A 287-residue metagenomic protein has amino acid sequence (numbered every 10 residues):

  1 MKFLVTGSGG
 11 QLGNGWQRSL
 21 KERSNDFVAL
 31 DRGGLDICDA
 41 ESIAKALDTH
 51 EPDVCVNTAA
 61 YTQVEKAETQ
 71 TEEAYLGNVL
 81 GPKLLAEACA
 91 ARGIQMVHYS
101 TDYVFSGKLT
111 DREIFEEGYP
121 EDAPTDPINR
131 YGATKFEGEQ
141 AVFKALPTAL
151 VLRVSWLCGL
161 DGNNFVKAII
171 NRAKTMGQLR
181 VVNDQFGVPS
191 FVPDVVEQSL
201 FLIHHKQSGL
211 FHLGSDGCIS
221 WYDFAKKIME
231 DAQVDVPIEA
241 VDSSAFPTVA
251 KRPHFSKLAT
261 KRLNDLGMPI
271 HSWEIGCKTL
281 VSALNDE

Functional and structural regions predicted by a protein language model:
F3-L20: N-terminal Rossmann NAD(P)H-binding glycine-rich loop of SDR-like oxidoreductase domains
K21-K45: Adenosine-cofactor binding site in Rossmann-like domains, unifying the SAM/SAH pocket of S-adenosylmethionine-dependent
A40-G77: NAD(P)H-binding glycine-rich loop region in Rossmannoid oxidoreductase-like domains and their noncatalytic homologs
T69-V97: NAD(P)-cofactor binding segment of oxidoreductase domains
L76, L80-L84, V104-L152, L157: Catalytic helix-loop patch of NAD(P)-dependent Rossmann-fold dehydrogenases
Q140-G187, P193-D194: NAD(P)-dependent short-chain dehydrogenase/reductase
Q198, H205-P247, H254: Mid/C-terminal beta-alpha module of Rossmann-like enzyme folds, strongest in SDR-family dehydrogenases/epimerases
S220-Y222, K226, D242-L280, L284-E287: Conserved C-terminal active-site "lid" loop/helix of NAD(P)H-dependent oxidoreductases that clamps the redox cofactor
